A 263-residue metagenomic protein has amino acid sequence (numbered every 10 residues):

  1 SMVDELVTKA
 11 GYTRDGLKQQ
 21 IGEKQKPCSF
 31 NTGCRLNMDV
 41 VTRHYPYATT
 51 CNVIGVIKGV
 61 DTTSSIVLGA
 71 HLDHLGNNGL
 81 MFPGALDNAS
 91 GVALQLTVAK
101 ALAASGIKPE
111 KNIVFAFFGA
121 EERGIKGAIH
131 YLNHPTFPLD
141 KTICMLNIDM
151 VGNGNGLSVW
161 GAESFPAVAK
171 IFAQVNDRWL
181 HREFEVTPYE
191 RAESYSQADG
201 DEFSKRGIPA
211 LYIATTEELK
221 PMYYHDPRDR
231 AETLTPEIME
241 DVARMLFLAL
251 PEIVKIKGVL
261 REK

Functional and structural regions predicted by a protein language model:
S1-G84, K100, S105, E110: Soluble metallo-hydrolase cores and metallopeptidase-like ectodomains found primarily in the secretory/periplasmic
S1-Y12, F118-P221: Metal-dependent peptidase/peptidase-like ectodomains
V40-H44, G79-N88, F117, N155-S164 (+2 more regions): Second-shell loop/turn segments in exported
V53-I54, S65-G69, V114-F117, I143-I148 (+4 more regions): Structural recognition of the beta-strand scaffold that forms the well-ordered cores of secreted hydrolase catalytic
A85-V98: Active-site alpha-helical elements of protease catalytic centers
T97-S105, H134, E252: Active-site catalytic microenvironments for nucleophilic, acid-base chemistry
K100, T215, K220-K263: His/Asp/Glu-rich mid-to-C-terminal helical/loop segments that flank catalytic regions of hydrolases
K108-A120, M145-I148, V259-K263: Acidic/histidine-enriched alpha-helical segments
